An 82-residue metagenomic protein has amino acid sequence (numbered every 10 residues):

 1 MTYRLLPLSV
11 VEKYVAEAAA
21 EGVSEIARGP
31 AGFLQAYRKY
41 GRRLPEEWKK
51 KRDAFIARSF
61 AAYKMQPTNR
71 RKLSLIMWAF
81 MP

Functional and structural regions predicted by a protein language model:
M1-P82: Arg/Lys-rich, low-complexity, intrinsically disordered basic segments
